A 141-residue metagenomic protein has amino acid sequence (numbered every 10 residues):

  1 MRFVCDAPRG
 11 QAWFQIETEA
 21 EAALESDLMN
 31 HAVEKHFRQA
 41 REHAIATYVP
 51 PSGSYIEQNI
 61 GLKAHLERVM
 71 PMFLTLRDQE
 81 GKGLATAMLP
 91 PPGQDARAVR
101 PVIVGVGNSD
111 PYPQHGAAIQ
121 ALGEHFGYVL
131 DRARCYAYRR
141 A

Functional and structural regions predicted by a protein language model:
M1-A141: Catalytic-core elements of nucleic-acid end-processing and repair enzymes
